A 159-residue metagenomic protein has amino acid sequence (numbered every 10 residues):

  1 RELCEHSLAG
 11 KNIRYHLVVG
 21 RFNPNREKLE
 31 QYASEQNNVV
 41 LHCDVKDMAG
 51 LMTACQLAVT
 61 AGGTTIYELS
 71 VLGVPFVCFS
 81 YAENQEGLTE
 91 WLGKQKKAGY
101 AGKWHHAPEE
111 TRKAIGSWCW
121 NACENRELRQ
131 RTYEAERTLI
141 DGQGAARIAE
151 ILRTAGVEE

Functional and structural regions predicted by a protein language model:
R1-E159: Nucleotide-activated sugar donor-binding and catalytic core shared by glycosyltransferases and related lipid-linked
